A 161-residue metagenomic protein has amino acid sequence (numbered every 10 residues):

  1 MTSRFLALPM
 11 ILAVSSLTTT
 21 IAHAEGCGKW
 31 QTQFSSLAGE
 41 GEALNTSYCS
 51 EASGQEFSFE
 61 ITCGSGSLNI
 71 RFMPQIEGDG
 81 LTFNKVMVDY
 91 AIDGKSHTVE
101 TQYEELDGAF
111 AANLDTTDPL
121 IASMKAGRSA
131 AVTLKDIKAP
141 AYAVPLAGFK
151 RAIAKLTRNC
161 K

Functional and structural regions predicted by a protein language model:
M1-F5: Positively charged n-region of N-terminal signal peptides that target proteins for export
A7-S16: Bacterial N-terminal signal peptides
T19-I21: N-terminal signal peptide c-region/cleavage motif recognized by signal peptidases
H23-K161: A generic "folded-domain core" signal
